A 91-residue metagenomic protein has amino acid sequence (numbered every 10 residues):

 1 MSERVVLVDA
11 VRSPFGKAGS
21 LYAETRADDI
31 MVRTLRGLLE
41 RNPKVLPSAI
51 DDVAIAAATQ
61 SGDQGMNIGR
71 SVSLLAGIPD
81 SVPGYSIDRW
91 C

Functional and structural regions predicted by a protein language model:
M1, R41-P43, L75-I78: Terminal domain-initiation and capping elements
M1-T25: Condensing-enzyme catalytic core mediating Claisen C-C bond formation in acyl metabolism
R4-V6, D51-V53, Y85: Structural motif
K17-T25, T34, R41, T59: N-terminal transmembrane alpha-helices
T25, A57-C91: Conserved catalytic cysteine-centered active-site region of acyl-thioester-dependent Claisen-condensing enzymes
A27-P43, I68-V72: Short, well-ordered amphipathic alpha-helical segments that serve as non-catalytic structural scaffolds within diverse
L46-D52, S81-V82: Short acidic capping loops at alpha-helix termini that bridge into adjacent secondary structure
